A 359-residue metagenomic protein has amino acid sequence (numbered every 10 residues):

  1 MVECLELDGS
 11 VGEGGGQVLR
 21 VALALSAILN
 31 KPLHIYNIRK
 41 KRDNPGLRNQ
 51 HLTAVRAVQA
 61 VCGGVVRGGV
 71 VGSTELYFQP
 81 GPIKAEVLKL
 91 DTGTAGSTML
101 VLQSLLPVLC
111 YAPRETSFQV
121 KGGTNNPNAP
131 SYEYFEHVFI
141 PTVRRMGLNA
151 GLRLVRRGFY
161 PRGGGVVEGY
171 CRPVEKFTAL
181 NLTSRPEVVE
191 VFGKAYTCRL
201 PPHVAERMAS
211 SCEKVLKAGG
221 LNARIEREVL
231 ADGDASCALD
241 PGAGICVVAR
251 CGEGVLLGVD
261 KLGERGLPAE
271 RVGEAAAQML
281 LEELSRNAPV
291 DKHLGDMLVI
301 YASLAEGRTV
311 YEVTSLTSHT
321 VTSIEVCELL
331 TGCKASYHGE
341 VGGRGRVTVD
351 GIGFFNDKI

Functional and structural regions predicted by a protein language model:
E3-S26: N-terminal basic/disordered segments at the start of proteins
L7-G14, K40-P45, V87-A95, T124-A129 (+1 more regions): A short glycine/serine-rich beta->alpha loop
L19-L33, A57-A60, P80-I83, T98-Q119 (+6 more regions): Proline/glycine-anchored alpha-helix kink/cap motifs
L29-G46, E115-F118, L154: Glycine-rich phosphate/pyrophosphate-binding loops and their adjacent beta-strand/loop elements at enzyme active sites
L52-G151, E168: A generic, well-ordered mixed alpha/beta core segment in the N-terminal half of proteins
Q79, I83-A85, D91-T98, Y111 (+3 more regions): Phosphate/diphosphate-binding glycine-rich loops and adjacent basic-rich segments that engage nucleotide
N128, R145, F177-K292, M297-V299 (+1 more regions): Conserved mixed alpha/beta catalytic, RNA-binding, or beta-rich assembly cores of soluble enzyme, regulatory
V310-I359: C-terminal functional modules
